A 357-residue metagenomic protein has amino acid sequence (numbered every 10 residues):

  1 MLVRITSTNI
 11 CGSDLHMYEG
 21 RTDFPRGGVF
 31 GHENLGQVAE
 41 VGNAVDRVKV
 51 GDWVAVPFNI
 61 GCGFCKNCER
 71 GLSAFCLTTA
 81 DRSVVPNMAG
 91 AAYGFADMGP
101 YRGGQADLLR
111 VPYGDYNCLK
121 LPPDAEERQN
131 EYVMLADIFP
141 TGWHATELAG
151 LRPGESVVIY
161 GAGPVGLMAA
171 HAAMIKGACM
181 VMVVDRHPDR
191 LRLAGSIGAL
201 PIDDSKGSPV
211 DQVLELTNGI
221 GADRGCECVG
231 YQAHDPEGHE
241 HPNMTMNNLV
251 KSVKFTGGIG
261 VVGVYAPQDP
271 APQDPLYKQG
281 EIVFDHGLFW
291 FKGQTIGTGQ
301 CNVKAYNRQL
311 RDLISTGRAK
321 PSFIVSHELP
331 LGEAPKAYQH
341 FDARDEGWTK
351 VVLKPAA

Functional and structural regions predicted by a protein language model:
M1-T8, R21-E69, S73-A74, R102 (+1 more regions): Glycine-rich beta-strand-centered segment in the early N-terminal region that forms part of a ligand/cofactor-binding
C11, F58-Q129: Cysteine-cluster motifs in flexible loop/terminal segments that predominantly coordinate metals
S13-Y18: Cytochrome P450 core scaffold surrounding the K-helix E-X-X-R motif and the conserved "meander" helix-loop region
R47-V50, P153, F255: Short, flexible surface segments
W53, D107-L108, C118-G207, D211 (+1 more regions): Mid-domain Rossmann-like dinucleotide-binding core that forms the NAD(H)/NADP(H) cofactor-binding site
A149-L151, R192-G293: Glycine-rich cofactor phosphate-binding loops and adjacent beta1-alpha1 units of small-molecule cofactor enzyme domains
R186-H187, Y265, N302: Residues in the short beta-alpha loop(s) of Rossmann-like NAD(P)-binding domains
G207, I220, E237, Q300-A357: C-terminal hydrophobic helical "lid"/dimerization subdomain of Rossmann-like NAD(P)H-dependent oxidoreductases
